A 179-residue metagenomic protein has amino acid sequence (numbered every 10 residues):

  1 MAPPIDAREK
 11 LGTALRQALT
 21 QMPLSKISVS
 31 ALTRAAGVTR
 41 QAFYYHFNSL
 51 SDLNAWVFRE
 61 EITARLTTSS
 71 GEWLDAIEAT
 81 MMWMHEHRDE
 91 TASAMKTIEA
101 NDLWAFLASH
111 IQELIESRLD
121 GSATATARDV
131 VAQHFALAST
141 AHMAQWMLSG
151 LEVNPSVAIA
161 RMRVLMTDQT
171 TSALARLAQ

Functional and structural regions predicted by a protein language model:
M1-I5, S172-Q179: N-terminal intrinsically disordered/low-complexity leader segments
M1-M22, K26-A31: Basic, helix-initiating cap at the start of DNA-binding domains
A14, H46, W56: Residues in the recognition helix of alpha-helical DNA-binding motifs
Q21-D52: Helix-turn-helix
K26-S28, A92-A94, P155: Short, hydrophobic secondary-structure boundary micro-motifs
S28-V29, V57-L66, S70: Short, basic, alpha-helical segments at the C-terminal edge of helix-turn-helix-like DNA-binding modules
L66-A100: Hydrophobic alpha-helical connector segments
D75, A79-M82, I98-A144, S156-A160 (+2 more regions): Amphipathic alpha-helical packing segments from all-alpha helical-bundle domains
